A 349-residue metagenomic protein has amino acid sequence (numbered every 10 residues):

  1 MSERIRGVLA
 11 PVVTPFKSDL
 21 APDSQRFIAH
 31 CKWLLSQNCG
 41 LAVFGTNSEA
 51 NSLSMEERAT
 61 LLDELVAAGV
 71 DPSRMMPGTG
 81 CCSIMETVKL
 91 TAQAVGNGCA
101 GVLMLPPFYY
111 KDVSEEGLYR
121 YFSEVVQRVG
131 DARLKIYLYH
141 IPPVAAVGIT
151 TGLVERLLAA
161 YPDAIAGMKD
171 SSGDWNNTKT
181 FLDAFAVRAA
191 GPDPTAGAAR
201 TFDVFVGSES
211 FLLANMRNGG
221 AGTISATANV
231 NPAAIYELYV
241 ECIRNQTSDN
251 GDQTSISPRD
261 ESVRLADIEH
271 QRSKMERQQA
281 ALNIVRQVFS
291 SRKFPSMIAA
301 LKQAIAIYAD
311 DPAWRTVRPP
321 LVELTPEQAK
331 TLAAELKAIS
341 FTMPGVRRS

Functional and structural regions predicted by a protein language model:
S2-G148, V154, I165: Active-site beta->alpha loop and helix N-cap motifs at the rims of alpha/beta catalytic domains
D23, F27, R58, T87 (+8 more regions): Generic structural signal for well-ordered, non-membrane alpha-helical segments in soluble metabolic enzymes
L61, Y121, L157, Q278 (+1 more regions): A structural signal for short hydrophobic/aromatic patches embedded in well-ordered alpha helices
V125, L157, F181, A304-I305: Broad structural signal for hydrophobic residues in well-ordered alpha-helices, predominantly aliphatic
G130-A132, P142-T247, L265-S290: Catalytic alpha/beta core domains of metabolic enzymes, predominantly
L213-S349: Structured C-terminal cap/extension of enzyme domains
